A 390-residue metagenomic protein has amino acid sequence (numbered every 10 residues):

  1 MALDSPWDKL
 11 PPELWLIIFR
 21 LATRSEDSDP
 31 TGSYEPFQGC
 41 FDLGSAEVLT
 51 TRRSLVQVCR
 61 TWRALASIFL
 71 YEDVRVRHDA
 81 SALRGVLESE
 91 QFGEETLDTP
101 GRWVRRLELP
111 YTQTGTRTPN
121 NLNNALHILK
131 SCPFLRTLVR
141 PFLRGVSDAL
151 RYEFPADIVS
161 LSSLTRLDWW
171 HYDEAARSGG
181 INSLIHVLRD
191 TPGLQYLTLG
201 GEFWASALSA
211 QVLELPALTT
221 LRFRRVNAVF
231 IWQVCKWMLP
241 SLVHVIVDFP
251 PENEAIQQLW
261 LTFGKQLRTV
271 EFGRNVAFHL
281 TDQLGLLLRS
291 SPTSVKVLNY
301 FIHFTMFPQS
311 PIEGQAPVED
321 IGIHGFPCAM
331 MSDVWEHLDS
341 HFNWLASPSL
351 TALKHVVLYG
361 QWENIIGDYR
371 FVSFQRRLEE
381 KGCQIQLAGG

Functional and structural regions predicted by a protein language model:
M1-P6, L16, R20-S25, R289-G390: Leucine-rich solenoid repeat modules
A2-N121, R140-L150: Hydrophobic regular-secondary-structure patch
V56-W62, A66, R274-F278, G285-L288 (+2 more regions): Domain-start "cap" segments at the beginnings of catalytic or binding domains
L70-E72, V76-R77, L122-R144, V372-L387: Extended low-complexity acidic/polar segments
E72-V74, R102-L109, L135-L138, S163-L167 (+8 more regions): Hydrophobic beta-strand segments of well-ordered beta-sheets in folded domains
L83-G93, L97, T112-T269, G273-R289: Leucine-rich repeat
